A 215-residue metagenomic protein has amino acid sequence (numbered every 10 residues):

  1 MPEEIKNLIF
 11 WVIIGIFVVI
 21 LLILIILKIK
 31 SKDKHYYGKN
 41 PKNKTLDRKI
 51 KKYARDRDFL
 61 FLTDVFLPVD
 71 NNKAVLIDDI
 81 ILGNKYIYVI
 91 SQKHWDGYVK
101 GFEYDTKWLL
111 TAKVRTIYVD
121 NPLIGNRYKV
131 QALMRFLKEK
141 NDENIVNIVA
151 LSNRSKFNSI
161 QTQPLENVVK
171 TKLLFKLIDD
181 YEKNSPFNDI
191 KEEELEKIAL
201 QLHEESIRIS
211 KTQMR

Functional and structural regions predicted by a protein language model:
M1-L76, L82-I87, Y98, V114-R215: Surface-exposed interaction regions that form or flank ligand-binding interfaces
V89-Y98, D105: Active-site ExK catalytic segment of metal-dependent nucleases
D105-V114: Short glycine/proline- and charge-enriched loop/turn segments that cap or connect secondary-structure elements
